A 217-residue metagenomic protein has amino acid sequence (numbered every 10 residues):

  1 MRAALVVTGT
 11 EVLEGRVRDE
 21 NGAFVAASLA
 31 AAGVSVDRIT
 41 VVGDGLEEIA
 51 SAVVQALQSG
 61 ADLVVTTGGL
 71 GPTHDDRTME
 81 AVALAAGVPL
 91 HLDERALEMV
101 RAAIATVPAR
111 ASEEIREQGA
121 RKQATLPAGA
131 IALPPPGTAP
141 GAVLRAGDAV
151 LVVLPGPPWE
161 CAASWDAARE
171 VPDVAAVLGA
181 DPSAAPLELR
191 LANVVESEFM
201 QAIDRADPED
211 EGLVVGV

Functional and structural regions predicted by a protein language model:
M1-D44: Glycine-rich phosphate/diphosphate-binding loop of Rossmann-like nucleotide-binding domains
T8-T10, A61, T66-L70, H74 (+1 more regions): Glycine-rich beta-strand-to-loop/alpha-helix junction loops that act as flexible
R16-E20, S51, R77, A163-A167 (+1 more regions): Generic recognition of short, well-ordered alpha-helical segments
S35-R38, G129-I131, V150, V214: Conserved beta-strand segments of alpha/beta enzyme cores
G43-V54: Structural motif
E48, T73-L178: Proline/glycine-rich low-complexity loops and linkers
A56-G60: Glycine-rich phosphate-binding loop signature in dinucleotide/nucleotide-binding domains
A149-V217: An accessory alpha-helical subdomain
